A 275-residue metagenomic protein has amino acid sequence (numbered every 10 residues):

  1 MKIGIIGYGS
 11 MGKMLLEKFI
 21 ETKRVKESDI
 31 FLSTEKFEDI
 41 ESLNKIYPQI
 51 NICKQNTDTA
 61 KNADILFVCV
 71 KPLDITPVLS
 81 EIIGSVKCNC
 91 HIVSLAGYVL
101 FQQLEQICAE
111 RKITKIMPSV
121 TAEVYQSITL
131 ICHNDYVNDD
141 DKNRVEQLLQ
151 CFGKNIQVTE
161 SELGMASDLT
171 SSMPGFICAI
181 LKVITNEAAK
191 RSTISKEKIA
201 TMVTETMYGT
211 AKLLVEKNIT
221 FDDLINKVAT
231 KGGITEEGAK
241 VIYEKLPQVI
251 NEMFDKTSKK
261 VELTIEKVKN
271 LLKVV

Functional and structural regions predicted by a protein language model:
M1-G4: Extreme N-terminal starter segment of soluble prokaryotic enzymes
Y8-G9: Glycine-rich Rossmann-fold phosphate-binding loop(s) that bind the pyrophosphate of adenine dinucleotide cofactors
L15, F37-I131: Rossmann-like NAD(P)(H) cofactor-binding subdomain of soluble oxidoreductases
F19: Aromatic pocket-lining residues of Rossmann-like dinucleotide-binding sites
T22-N44: NAD(P)-binding Rossmann-fold cofactor-contacting core
I30, T59, I75, S195-M202 (+1 more regions): Small-residue helix-packing motif on alpha-helices
Q103, I107-K112, I128-A166, F176-E216 (+2 more regions): Internal alpha-helical scaffold of NAD(P)-dependent oxidoreductase catalytic cores
T204-V275: NAD(P)-dependent Rossmann-like dehydrogenase/reductase catalytic/cofactor-binding core
